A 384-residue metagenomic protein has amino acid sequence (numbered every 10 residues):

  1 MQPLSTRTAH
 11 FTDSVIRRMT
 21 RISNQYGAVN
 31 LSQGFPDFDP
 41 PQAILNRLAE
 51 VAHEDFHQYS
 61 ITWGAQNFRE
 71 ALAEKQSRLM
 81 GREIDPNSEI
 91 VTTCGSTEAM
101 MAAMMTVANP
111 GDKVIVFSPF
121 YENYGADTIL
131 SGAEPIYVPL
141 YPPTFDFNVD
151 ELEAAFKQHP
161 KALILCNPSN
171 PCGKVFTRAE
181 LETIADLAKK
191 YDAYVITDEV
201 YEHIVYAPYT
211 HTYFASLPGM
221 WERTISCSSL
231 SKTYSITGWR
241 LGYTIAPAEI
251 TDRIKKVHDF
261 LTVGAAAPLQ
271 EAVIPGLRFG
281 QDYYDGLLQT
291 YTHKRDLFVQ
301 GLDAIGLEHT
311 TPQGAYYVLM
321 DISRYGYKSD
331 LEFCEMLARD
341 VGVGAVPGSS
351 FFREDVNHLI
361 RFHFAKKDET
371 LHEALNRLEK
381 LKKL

Functional and structural regions predicted by a protein language model:
S5-G95, A102, R278-F279, L384: N-terminal small-domain helix-loop-helix segment of the aminotransferase-like
Y26, S131, K190-Y191, I305 (+1 more regions): Helix C-cap/helix->beta junction micro-motif
E74, A154, Y327, M336-A345 (+1 more regions): PLP-dependent enzyme catalytic core of the Aspartate aminotransferase-like
T106-T128: Conserved PLP-anchoring active-site segment centered on the Schiff-base-forming lysine
L130-I136: A short helix-loop-beta submotif of the ANL/AMP-binding
L140-A207: Active-site phosphate-binding strand-loop segment of PLP-dependent enzymes
E222-T292, D296, Q300-L302, L381-K383: Conserved core segment of the aminotransferase class I/II
Y291-T292, I305-D340: Conserved PLP-binding catalytic core of the aspartate aminotransferase-like
